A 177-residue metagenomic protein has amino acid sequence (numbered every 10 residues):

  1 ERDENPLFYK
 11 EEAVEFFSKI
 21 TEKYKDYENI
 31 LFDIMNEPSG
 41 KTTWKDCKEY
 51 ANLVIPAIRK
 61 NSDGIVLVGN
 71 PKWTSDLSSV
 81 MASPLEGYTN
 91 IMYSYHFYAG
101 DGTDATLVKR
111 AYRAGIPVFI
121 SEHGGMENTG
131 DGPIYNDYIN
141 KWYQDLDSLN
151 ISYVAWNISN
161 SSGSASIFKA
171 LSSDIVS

Functional and structural regions predicted by a protein language model:
E1: Substrate-binding cleft of carbohydrate-active enzyme catalytic domains
N5-L31, M35-S152, W156-S161, A165-V176: Extracellular glycoside hydrolase catalytic/binding regions
